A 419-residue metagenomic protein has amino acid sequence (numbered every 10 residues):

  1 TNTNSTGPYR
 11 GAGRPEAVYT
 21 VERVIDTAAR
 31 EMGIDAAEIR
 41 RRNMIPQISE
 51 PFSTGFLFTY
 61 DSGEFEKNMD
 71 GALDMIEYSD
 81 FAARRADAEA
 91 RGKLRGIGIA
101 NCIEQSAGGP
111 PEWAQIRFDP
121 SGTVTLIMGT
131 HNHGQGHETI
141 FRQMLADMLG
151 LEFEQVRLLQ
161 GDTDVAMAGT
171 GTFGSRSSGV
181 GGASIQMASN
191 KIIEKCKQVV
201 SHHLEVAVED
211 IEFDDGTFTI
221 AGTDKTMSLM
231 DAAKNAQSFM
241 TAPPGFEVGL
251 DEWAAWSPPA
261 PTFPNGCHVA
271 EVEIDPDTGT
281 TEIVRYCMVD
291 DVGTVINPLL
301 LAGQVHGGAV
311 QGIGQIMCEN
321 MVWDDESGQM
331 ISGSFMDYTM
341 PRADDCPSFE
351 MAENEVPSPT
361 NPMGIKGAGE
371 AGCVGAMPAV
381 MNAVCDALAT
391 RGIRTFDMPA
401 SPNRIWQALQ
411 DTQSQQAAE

Functional and structural regions predicted by a protein language model:
T1-K93, I97-E104, S121, Q143-E419: C-terminal catalytic domains of large/alpha subunits in multi-subunit enzymes
R14, T130-H131: Short beta->alpha junction loops/turns
G96-M128, Q135: Conserved beta-alpha junction segments in alpha/beta enzyme cores
E138-T139: Conserved strand-to-helix beginnings and helix N-cap segments that scaffold or border functional pockets
